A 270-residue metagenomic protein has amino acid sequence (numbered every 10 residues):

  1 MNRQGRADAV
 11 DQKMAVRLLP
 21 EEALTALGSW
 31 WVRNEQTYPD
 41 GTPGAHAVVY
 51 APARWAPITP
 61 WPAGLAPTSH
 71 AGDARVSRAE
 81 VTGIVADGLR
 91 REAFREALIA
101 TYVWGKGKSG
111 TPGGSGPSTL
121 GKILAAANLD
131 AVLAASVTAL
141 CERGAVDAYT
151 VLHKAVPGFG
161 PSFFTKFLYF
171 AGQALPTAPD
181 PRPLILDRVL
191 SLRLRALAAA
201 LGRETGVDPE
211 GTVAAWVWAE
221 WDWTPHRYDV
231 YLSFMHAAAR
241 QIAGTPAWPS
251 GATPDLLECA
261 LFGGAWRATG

Functional and structural regions predicted by a protein language model:
M1-A56, T165, G172-G270: C-terminal accessory module of base-excision DNA glycosylases/AP lyases that mediates lesion recognition and DNA
L19-L89, V103, G107-P112, S118-G121: A structured, charge-rich N-terminal accessory region that forms the first stable segment of a protein and links
R78-V85, D147, F234-G244: Short amphipathic alpha-helical surface micro-motifs
T82, D87-V156: Helix-hairpin-helix/helix-loop-helix acidic hairpins
